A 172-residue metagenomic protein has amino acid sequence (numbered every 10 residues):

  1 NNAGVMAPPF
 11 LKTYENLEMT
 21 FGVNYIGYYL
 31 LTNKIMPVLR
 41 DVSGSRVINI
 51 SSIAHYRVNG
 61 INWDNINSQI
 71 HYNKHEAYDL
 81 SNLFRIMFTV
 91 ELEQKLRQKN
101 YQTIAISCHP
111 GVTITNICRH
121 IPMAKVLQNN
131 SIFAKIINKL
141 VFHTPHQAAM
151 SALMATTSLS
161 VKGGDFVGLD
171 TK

Functional and structural regions predicted by a protein language model:
N1-L127: Rossmann-fold NAD(P)H-dependent dehydrogenase/reductase core
S107, S131-K172: C-terminal helical subdomain
